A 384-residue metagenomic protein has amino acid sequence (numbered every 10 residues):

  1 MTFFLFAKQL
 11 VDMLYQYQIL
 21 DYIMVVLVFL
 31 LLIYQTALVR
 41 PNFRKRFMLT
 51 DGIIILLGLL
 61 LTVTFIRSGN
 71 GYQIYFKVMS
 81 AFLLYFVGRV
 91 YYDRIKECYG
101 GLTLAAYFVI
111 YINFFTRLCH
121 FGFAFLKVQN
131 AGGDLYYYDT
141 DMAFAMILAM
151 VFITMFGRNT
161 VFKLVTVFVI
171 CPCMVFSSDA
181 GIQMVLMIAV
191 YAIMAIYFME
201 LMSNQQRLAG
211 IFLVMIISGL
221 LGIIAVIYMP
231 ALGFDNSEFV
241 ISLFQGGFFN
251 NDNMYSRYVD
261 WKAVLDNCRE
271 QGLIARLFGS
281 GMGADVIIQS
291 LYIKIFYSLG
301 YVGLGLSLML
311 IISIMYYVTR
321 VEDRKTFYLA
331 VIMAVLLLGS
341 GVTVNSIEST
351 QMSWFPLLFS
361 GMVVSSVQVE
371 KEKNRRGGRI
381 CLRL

Functional and structural regions predicted by a protein language model:
M1-E238, I287-R375, C381: Hydrophobic transmembrane helix bundles of membrane-integrated enzymes that assemble and modify cell-envelope
L208-I211, I223-K262, I274-A275, M282: Flexible juxtamembrane loops connecting transmembrane helices in multi-pass membrane enzymes that build or modify
S242, A263-D266, E270, Y316-R320: Charged/polar, solvent-exposed surface patches and flexible loops
G247-V302, T350: Long extracytoplasmic/lumenal interhelical loops at the membrane interface of multi-pass membrane proteins
